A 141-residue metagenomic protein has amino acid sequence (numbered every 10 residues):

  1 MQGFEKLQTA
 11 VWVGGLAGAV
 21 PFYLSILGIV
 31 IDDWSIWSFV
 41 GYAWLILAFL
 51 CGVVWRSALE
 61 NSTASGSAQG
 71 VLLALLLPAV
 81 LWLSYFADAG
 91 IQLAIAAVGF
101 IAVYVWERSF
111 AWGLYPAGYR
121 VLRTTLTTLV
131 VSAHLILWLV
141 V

Functional and structural regions predicted by a protein language model:
M1-A17: N-terminal membrane topogenic signal
M1-K6, V30-I36, C51-A64, A87 (+1 more regions): Short juxtamembrane and helix-loop transition motifs at transmembrane-helix boundaries in membrane proteins
L7, S109-V131: Interfacial loop-to-transmembrane junctions
A17-S25, V71-W82, L122-L139: Small-residue-rich segments of transmembrane alpha-helices in multi-pass membrane proteins, especially helix faces
S35-V40, Q69-G70, P116-L122: Non-cytosolic membrane-interface motifs at loop->transmembrane helix junctions
L45-G52, V98-F110: Alpha-helical transmembrane segments and their membrane-interface exit regions
R56-S84: Helix-adjacent hinge/juxtasegments
S84-A102: Transmembrane helix-loop-helix
